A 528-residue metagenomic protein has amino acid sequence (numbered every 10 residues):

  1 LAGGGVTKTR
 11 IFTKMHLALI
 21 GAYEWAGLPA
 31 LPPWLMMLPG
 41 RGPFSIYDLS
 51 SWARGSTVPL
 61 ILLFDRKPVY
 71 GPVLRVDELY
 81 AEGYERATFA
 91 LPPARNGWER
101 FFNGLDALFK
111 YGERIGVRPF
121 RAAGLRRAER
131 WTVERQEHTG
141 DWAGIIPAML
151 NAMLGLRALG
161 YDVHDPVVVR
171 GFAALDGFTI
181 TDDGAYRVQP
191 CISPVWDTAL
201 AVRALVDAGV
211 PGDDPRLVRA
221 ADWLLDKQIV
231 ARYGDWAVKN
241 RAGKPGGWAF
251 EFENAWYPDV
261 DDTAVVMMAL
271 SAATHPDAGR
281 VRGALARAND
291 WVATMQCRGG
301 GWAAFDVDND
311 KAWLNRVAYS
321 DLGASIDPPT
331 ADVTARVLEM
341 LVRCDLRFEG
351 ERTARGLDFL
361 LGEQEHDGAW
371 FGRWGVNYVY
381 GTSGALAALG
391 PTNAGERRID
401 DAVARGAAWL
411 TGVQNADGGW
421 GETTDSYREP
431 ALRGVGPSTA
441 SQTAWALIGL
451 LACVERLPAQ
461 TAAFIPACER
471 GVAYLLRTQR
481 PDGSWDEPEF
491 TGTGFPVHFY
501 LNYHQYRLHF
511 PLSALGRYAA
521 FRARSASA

Functional and structural regions predicted by a protein language model:
L1-A528: Preference for long, amphipathic alpha-helical scaffolds in soluble/luminal domains and all-alpha bundles
